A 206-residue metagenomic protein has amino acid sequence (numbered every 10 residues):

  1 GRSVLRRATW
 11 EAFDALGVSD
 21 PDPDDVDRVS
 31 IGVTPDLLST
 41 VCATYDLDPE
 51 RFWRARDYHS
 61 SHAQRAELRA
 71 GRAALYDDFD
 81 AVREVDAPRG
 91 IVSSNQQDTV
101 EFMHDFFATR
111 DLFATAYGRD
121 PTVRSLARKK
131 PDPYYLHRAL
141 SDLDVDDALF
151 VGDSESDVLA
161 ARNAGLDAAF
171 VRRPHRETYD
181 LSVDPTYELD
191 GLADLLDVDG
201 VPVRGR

Functional and structural regions predicted by a protein language model:
G1-D77, R83-E84: N-terminal helical cap/lid subdomain that shapes the substrate entry/recognition surface in HAD-like hydrolases
F79-D86, V158-R162: Surface-exposed amphipathic alpha-helices with a cationic face
D86-G90, D146-A148: Short active-site oxyanion
S93-N95: Conserved phosphate-coupling serine/threonine residues in phosphotransfer and NTP-handling enzymes
Q97, M103-R206: Asp-based, Mg2+/Mn2+-dependent phosphohydrolase catalytic module
